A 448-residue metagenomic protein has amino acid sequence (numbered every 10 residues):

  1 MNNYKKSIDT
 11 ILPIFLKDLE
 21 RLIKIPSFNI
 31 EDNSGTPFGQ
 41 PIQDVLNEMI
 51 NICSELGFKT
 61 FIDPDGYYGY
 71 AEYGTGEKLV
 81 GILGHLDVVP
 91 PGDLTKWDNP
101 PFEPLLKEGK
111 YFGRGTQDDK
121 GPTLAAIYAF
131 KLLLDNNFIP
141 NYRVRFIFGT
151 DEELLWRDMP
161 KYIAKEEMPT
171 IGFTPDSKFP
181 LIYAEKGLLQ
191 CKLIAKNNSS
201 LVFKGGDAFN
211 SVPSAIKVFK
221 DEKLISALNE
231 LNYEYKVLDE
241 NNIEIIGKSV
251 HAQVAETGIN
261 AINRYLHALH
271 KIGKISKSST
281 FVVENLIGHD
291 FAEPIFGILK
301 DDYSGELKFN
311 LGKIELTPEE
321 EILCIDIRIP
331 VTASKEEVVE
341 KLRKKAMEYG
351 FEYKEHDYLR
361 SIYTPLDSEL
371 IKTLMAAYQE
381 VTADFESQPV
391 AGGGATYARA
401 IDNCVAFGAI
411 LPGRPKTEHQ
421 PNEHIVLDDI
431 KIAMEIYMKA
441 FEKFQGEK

Functional and structural regions predicted by a protein language model:
N2-F112, F138-P140: Acidic/His- and Gly-rich active-site-bordering loop/insert found across diverse amide/peptide-bond hydrolases
S7-I14, D18-I25, E48, I52-L56 (+9 more regions): Generic non-transmembrane alpha-helical segments
E55, L79-F148, L154, Q420-I432: Active-site metal-coordination/substrate-binding segment of hydrolases, especially metallo-dependent peptidases
T60-P64, K236-L238, L311, P389-V390: Short beta-strand
L83-H85, I147-G149, F173-D176, I194 (+2 more regions): Short beta-strand segments
E153, P160-P330: Midchain, well-structured core segments that form catalytic/ion-binding scaffolds
Q253-P318, C324, R328-E337, E352-K448: An extended, acidic, His-containing surface patch that forms the Zn2+-binding/catalytic region of metallohydrolases
